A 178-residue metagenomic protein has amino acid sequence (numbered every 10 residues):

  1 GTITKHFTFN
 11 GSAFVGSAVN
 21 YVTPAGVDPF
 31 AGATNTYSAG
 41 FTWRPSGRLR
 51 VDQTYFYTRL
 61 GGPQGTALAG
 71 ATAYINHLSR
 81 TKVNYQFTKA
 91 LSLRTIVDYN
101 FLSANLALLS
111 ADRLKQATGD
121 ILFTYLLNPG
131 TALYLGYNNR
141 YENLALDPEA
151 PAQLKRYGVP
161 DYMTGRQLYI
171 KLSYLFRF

Functional and structural regions predicted by a protein language model:
G1-F178: Exposed, low-structure sequence patches enriched in small/polar residues
